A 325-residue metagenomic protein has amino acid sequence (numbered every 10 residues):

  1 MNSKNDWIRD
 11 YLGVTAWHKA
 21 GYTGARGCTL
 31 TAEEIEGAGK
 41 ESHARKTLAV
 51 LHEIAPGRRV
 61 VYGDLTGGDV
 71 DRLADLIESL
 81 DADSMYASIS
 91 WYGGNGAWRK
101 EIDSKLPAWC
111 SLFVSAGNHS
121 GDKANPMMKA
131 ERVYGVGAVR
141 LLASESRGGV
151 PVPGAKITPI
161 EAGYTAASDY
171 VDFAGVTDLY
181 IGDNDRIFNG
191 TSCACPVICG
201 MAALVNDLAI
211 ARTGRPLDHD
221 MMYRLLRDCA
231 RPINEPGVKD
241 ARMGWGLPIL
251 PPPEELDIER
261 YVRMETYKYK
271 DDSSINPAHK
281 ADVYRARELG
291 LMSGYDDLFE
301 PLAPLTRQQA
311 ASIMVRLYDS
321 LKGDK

Functional and structural regions predicted by a protein language model:
N2-D6, T15-D71, D81-S84, P107 (+3 more regions): Subtilisin-like serine protease catalytic core
G21, E36-G37, L51-A55, D81 (+12 more regions): Sec/Tat-exported extracytoplasmic proteins
S42, K46, V61-R132, A143 (+2 more regions): Substrate-binding/access-modulating region of protease and related hydrolase catalytic domains
R45-A49, E53, D75, K100 (+8 more regions): Solvent-exposed, polar/charged alpha-helical surfaces in well-ordered, non-transmembrane soluble domains, broadly
G63, T177-V238: Hydrolase catalytic cores
M127-D207, L247-P252, Y284: Extracellular S/T/G-rich loop segment that most often corresponds to the catalytic His/Ser-adjacent loop
I187-T191, V238-L247, D271-N276, Y295-Q309: A glycine-rich, coil/turn loop motif that links secondary-structure elements
E255-A278, S293-L305, R316-K325: Feature responds to low-complexity, polar/acidic, surface-exposed segments characteristic of secreted/exported proteins
